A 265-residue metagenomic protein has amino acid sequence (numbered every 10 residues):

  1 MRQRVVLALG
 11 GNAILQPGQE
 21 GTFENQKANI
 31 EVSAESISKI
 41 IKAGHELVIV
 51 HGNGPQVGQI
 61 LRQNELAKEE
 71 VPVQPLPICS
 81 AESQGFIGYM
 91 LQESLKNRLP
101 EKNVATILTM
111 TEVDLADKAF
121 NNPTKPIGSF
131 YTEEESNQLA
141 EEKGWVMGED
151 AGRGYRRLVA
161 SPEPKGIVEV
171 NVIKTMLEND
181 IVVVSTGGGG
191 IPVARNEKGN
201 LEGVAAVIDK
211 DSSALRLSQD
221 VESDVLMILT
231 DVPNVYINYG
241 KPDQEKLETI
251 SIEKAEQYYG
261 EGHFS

Functional and structural regions predicted by a protein language model:
M1-V50, Q59-L61, E65, T175-E178: N-terminal glycine-/serine-/threonine-rich phosphate-binding loop
V6-A8, E46-Q59, N103-L108, S185-T186 (+1 more regions): Short beta-strand segments at enzyme active-site cores
A13-L15, G54-G58, V113-A116, I191-V193 (+1 more regions): Short, active-site-adjacent cap segments at secondary-structure transitions
F23-Q26, Q63-P72, N121-S129, K198-A206 (+1 more regions): A glycine- and small-aliphatic-rich helix-loop capping segment at beta-alpha/alpha-beta transitions that lines
A28-I40, L76-P100, A160-L177, V183-D220 (+1 more regions): Polyanion-binding loop/helix "lid" in catalytic or ligand-binding cores
G54, G58-E69, G240-P242: Glycine-rich loop at the start of a catalytic domain that most often binds anionic cofactors/ligands
A67-V183: Ligand-binding beta-strand-loop-alpha-helix segment within the catalytic cores of soluble metabolic enzymes
G190, V221-Y239: Glycine-rich phosphate/pyrophosphate-binding loops and their adjacent beta-strand/loop elements at enzyme active sites
